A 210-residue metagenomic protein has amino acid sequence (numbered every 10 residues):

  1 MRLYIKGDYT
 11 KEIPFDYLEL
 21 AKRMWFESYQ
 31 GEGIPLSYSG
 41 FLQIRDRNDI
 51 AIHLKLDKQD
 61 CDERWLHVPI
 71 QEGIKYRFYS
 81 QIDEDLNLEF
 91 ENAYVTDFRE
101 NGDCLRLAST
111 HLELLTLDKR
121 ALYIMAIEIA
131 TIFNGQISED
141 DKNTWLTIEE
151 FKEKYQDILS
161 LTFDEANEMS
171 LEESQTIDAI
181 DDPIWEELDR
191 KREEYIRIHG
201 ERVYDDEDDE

Functional and structural regions predicted by a protein language model:
M1-E210: Acidic (Asp/Glu-rich) sequence patches and key acidic residues that form negatively charged surfaces used
